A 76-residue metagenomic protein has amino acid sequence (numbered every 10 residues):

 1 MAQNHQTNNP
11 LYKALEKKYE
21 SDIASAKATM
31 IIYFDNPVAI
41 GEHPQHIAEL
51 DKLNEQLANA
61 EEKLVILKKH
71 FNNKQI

Functional and structural regions predicted by a protein language model:
A2-I76: Extended, charge-rich alpha-helical interface modules
